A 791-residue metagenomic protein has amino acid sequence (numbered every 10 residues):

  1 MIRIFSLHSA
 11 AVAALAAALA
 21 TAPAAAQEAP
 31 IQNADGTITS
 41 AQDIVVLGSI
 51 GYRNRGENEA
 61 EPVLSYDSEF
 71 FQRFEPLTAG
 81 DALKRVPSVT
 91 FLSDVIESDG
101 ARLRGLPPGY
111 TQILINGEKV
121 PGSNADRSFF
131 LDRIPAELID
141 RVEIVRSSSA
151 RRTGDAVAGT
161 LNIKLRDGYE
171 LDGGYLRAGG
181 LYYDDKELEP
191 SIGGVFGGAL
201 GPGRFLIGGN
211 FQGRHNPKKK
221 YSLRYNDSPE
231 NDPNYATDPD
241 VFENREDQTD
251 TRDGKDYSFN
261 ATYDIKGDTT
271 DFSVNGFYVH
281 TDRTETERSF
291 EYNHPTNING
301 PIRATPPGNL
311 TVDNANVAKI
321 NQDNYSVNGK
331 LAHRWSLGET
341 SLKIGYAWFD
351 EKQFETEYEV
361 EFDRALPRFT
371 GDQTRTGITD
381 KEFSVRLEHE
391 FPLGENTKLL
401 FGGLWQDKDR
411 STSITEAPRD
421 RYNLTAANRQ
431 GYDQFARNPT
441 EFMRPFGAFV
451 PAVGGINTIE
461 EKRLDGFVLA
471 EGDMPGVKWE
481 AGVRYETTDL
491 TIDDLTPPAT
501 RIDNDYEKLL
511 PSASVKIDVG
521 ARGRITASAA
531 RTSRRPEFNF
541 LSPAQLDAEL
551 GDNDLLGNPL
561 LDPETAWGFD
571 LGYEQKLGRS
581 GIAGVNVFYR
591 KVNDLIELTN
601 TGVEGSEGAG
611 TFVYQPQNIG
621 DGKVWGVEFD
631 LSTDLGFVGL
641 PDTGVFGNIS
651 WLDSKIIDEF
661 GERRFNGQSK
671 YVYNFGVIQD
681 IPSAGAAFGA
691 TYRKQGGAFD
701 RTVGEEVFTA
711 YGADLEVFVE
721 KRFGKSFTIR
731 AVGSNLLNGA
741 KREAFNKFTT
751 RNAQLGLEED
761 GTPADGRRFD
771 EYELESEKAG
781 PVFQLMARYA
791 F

Functional and structural regions predicted by a protein language model:
D43-F74, G100, P108-T111, E118: N-terminal periplasmic "start-of-domain" segments of outer-membrane beta-barrel proteins
Y52, G80-K119: Extracytoplasmic beta-strand/coil segments of soluble accessory domains associated with Gram-negative outer-membrane
F91, E118-R146, G194: Short acidic/polar hinge/loop motifs at secondary-structure boundaries that mediate gating or recognition
I134-G173, R177, K218, A790: A beta-strand signature from Gram-negative outer-membrane beta-barrel systems, especially the internal plug domain
D184-E287, A318-G338, P511-A513: Transmembrane beta-barrel wall of Gram-negative outer-membrane proteins
N316-Y325, G455-K462, R522, S533-V592 (+4 more regions): Outer-membrane beta-barrel signature, preferentially recognizing the C-terminal barrel domain of Gram-negative
Y589-K591, A609-F699: Gram-negative outer-membrane beta-barrel transporters
K694-A698, K721-F791: C-terminal beta-signal and adjacent terminal beta-strands/loops of Gram-negative outer-membrane beta-barrel proteins
